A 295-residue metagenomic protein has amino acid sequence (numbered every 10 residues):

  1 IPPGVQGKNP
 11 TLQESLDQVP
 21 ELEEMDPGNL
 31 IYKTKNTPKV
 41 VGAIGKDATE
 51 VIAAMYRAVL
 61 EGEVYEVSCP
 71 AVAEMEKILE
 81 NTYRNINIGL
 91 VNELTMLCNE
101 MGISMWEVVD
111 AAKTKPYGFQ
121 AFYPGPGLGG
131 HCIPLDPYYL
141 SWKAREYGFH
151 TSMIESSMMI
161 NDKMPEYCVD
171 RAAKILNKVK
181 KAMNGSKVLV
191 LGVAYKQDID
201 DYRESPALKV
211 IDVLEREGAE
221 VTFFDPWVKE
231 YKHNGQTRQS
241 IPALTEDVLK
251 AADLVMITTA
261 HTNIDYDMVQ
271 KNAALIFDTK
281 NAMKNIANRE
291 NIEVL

Functional and structural regions predicted by a protein language model:
I1-L295: Structural/interface elements that position substrates and couple domains in central-metabolism enzymes
